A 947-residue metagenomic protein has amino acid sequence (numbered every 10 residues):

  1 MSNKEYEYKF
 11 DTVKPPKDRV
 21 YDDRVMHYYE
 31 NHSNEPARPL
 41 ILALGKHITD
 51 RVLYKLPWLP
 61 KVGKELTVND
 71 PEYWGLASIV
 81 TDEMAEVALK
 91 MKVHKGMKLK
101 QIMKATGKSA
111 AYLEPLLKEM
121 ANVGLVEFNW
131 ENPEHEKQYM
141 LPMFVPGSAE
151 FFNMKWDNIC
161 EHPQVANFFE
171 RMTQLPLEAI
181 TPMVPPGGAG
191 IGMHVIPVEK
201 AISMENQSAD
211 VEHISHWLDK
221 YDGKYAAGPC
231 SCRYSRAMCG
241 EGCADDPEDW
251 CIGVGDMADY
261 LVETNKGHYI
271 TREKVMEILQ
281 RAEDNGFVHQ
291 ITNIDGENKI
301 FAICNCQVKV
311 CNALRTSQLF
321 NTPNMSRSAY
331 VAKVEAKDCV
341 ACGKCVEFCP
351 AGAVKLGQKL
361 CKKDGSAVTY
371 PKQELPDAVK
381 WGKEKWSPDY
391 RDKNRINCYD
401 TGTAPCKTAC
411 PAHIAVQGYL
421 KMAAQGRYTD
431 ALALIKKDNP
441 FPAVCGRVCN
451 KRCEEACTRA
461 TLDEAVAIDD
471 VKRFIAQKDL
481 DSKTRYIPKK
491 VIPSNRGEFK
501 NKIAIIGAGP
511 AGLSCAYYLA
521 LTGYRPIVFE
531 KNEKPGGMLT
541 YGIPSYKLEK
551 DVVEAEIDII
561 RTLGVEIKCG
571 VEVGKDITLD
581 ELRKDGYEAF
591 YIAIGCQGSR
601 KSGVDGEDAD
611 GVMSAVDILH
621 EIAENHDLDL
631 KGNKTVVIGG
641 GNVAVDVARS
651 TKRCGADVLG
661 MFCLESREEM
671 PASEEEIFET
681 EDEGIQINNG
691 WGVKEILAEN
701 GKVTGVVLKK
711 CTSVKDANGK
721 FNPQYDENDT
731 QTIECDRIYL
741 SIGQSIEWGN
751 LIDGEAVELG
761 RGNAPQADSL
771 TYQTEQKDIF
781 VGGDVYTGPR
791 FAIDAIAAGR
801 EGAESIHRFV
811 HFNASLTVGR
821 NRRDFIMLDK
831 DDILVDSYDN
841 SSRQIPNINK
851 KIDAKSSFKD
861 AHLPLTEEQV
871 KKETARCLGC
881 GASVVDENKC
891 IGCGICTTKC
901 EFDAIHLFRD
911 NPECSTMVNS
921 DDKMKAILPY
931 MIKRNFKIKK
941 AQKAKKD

Functional and structural regions predicted by a protein language model:
S2, A351-P405, L420, V466-I468 (+12 more regions): Flanking helices and flexible, charged tails adjoining ferredoxin-like Fe-S electron-transfer domains in multi-subunit
K108, Y139, Q290-I303, L319-F348 (+13 more regions): Ferredoxin-like iron-sulfur electron-transfer modules
A121-N132, V354-K355, I905: A short, conserved structural fragment
H135-Q174: Short, amphipathic alpha-helical interaction segments positioned at domain boundaries
I414-Q417, A423-A424, A465-D469, I505-V573 (+6 more regions): Beta1-alpha1 glycine-rich phosphate/pyrophosphate-binding loop at the start of Rossmann-like nucleotide-binding domains
I475-G497, T522, A555-K575, S599-C654 (+1 more regions): Glycine-rich dinucleotide-binding loop and its adjacent helix/turn
D608-N633, I696-A698, K715-P789: FAD-site-proximal beta/loop scaffold in flavoenzymes
V785-V810: A conserved FAD-binding loop/helix module that cradles the flavin
